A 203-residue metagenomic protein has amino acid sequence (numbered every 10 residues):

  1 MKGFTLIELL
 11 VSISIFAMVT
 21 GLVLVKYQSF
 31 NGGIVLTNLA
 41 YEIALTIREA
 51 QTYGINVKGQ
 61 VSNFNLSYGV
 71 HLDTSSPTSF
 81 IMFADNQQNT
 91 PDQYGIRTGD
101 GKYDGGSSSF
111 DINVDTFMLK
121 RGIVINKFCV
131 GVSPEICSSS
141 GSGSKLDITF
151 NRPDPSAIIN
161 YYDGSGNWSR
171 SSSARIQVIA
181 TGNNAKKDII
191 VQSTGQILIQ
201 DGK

Functional and structural regions predicted by a protein language model:
K2-S14: N-terminal signal-anchor/signal peptide hydrophobic helix marking the start of the first transmembrane segment
F4, M18-T52, N56-K203: N-terminal helix-rich module
